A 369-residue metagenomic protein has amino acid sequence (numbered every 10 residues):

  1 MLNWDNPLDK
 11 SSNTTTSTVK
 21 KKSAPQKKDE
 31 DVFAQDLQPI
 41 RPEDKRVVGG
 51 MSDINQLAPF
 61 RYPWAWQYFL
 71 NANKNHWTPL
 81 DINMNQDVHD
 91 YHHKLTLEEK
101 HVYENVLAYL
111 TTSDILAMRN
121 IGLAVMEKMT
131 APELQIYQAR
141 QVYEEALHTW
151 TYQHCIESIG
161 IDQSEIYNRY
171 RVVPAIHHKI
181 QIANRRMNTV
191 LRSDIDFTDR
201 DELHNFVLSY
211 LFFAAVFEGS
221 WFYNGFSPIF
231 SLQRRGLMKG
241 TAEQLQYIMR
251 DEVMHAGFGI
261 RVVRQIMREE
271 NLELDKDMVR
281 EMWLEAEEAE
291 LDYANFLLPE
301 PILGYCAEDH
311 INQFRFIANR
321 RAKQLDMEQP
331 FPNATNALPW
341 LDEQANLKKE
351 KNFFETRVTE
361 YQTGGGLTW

Functional and structural regions predicted by a protein language model:
M1, D5-D29: N-terminal intrinsically disordered, low-complexity tails
D29-N85: Amphipathic alpha-helical packing elements
H89-A108, Y167-V216, R234-K239, A289: Acidic/His metal-coordination segments adjacent to aromatic residues that form catalytic metal sites in metalloenzymes
E98-E127, L147, V207-L232, M254-F258: Alpha-helical bundle segments that constitute or directly flank the non-heme di-iron/ferroxidase center
L123-I195: Long, hydrophobic, well-ordered secondary-structure blocks that form the structural core and pocket-lining surfaces
A124-I136, E157-I166, F197-S209, S227-Y247 (+2 more regions): Inter-helical turn/loop segments and adjacent helix faces that build the functional surface of alpha-helical bundle
R171-A175, R185-L191, I260-L284, A294-L297: Extended amphipathic alpha-helical segments with heptad-repeat/coiled-coil character used for oligomerization, fusion
N271-W369: Extended, helix-rich structural scaffolds rather than catalytic motifs
